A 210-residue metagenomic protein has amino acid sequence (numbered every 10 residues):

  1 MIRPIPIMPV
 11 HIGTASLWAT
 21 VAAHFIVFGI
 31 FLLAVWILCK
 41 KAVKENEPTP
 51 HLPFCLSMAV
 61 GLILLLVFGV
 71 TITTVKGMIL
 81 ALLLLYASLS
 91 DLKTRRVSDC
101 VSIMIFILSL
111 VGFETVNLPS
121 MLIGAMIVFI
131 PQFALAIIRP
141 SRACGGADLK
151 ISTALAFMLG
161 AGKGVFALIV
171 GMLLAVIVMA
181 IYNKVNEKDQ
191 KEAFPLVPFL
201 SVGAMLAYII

Functional and structural regions predicted by a protein language model:
M1-I210: A membrane-topology feature that recognizes alpha-helical transmembrane segments and their immediate juxtamembrane
